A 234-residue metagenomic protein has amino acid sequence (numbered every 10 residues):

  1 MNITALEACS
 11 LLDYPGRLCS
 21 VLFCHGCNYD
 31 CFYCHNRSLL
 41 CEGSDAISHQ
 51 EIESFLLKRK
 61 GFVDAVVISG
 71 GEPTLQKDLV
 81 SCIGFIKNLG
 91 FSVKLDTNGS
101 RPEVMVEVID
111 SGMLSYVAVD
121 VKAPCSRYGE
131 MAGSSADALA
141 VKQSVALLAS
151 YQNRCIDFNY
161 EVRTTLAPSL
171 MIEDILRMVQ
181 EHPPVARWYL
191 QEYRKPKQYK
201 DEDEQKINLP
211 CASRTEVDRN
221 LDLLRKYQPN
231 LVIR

Functional and structural regions predicted by a protein language model:
M1-I3: Extreme N-terminal starter segment of soluble prokaryotic enzymes
L6, Q191-Y193, I233-R234: Conserved beta-strand termini and adjacent loop/short-helix elements that scaffold enzyme active sites in alpha/beta
C9, Y14-H49: Canonical Radical SAM [4Fe-4S] cluster-binding loop centered on the CxxxCxxC motif and its immediate flanking residues
F23, S69-G71: A secondary-structure boundary/capping signal
H35-R37, I47-I52, M171-I172, P210-T215: General structural signal for secondary-structure boundaries
E42-D45, G71-E72, K94-L95: Short, flexible loop segments at the rims of nucleotide/cofactor-binding pockets, characterized by
E53-K58, F62-A65, T74-L209, N220: Conserved AdoMet/S-adenosylmethionine-binding subsite of the radical SAM
C211-R234: Charged phosphate-binding loop/patch that engages nucleotide di/tri-phosphates or the phosphate backbone of nucleic
